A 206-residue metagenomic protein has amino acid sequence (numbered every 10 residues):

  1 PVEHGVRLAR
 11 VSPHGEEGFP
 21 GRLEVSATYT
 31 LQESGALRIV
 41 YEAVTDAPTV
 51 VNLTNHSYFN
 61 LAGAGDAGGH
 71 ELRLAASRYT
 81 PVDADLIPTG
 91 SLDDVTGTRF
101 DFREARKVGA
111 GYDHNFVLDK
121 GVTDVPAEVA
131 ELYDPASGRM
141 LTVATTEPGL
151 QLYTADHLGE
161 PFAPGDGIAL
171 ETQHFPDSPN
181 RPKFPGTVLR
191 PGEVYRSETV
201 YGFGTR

Functional and structural regions predicted by a protein language model:
P1-R206: An exposed, glycine/acidic-rich loop-and-rim segment of catalytic or binding clefts
